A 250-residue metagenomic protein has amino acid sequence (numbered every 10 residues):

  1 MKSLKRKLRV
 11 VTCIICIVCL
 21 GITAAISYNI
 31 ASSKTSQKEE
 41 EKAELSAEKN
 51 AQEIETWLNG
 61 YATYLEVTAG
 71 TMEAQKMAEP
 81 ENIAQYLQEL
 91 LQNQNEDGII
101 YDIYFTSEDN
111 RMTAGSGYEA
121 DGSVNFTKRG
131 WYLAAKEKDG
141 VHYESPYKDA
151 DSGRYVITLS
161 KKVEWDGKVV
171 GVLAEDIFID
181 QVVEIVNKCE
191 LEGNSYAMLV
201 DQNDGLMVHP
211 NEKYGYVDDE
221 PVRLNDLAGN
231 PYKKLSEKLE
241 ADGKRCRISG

Functional and structural regions predicted by a protein language model:
K2-S33, Q37, E41: Extreme N-terminal signal-anchor transmembrane helix of membrane signaling/transducer proteins, especially in bacteria
Y28, S32, E44, E48 (+5 more regions): Residues within alpha-helical segments
Q37, E41, G122-R129, D176 (+2 more regions): Short, conserved loop/turn and helix-capping segments at secondary-structure boundaries that abut family-defining
E41-K49, E53-H142: Extracytoplasmic/periplasmic sensory segments of membrane signal-transduction proteins
E96-I99, T113-C189, G193-Y196: Extracytoplasmic/periplasmic ligand-binding sensor regions of membrane-associated signaling proteins
F105, V163, L239: Short aromatic-centered micro-motifs
S107-R111, E164, D201-G205: Short acidic/glycine-rich beta-turn/loop cap or linker motifs at sensory/regulatory domain boundaries that couple input
Q181-G250: Intrinsic low-complexity, intrinsically disordered coil/linker regions enriched in small/polar and charged residues
